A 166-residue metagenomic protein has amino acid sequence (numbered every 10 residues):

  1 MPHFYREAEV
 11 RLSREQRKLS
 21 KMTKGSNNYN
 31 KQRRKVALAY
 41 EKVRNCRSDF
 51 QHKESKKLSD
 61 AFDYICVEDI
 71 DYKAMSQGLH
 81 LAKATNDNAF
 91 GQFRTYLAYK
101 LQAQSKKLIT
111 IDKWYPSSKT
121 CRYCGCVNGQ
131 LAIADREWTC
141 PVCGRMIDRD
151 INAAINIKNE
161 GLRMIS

Functional and structural regions predicted by a protein language model:
M1-S166: Positively charged, helix-rich recognition surfaces that bind polyanionic ligands
